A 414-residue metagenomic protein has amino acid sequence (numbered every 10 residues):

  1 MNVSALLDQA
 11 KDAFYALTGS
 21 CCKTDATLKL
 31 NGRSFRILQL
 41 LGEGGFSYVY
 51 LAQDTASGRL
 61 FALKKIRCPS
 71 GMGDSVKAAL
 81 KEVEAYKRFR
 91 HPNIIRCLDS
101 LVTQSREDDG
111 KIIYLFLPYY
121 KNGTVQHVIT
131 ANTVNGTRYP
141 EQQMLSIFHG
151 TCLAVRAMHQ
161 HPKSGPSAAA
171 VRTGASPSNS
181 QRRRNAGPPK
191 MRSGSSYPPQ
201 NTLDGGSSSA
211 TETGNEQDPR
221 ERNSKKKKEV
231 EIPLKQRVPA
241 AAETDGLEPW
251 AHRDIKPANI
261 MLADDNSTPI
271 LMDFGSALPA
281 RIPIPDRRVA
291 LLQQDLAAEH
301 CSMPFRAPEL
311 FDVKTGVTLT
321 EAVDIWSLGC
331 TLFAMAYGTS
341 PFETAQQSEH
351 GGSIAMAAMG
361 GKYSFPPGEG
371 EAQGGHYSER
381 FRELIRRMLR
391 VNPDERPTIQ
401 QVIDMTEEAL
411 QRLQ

Functional and structural regions predicted by a protein language model:
M1-L30, L38: Juxta-kinase regulatory segment immediately upstream of eukaryotic protein kinase catalytic domains
L38-G45, V49: Protein kinase glycine-rich loop
Y48-C68: Glycine-rich ATP phosphate-binding loop
K65-F89: Conserved N-lobe beta3->alphaC-helix segment of eukaryotic protein kinase catalytic domains
R96-I113: Short beta-strand micro-motifs within the conserved protein kinase catalytic domain, predominantly in the N-lobe
D108-T124: Conserved short submotifs of the Hanks-type protein kinase catalytic core that shape the nucleotide-binding pocket
M191-P239, G246, A258-M303: Activation segment/activation loop of eukaryotic-type protein kinase catalytic domains
